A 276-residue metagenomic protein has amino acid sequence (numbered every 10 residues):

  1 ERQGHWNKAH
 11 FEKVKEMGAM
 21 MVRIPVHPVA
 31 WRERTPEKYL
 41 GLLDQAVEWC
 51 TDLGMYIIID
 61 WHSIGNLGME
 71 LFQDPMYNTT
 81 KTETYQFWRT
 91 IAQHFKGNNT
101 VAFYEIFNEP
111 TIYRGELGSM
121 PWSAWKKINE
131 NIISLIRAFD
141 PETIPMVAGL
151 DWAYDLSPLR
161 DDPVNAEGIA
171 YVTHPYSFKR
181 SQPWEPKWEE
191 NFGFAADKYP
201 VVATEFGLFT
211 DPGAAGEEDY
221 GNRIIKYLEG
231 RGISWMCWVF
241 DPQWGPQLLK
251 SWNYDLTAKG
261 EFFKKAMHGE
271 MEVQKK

Functional and structural regions predicted by a protein language model:
R2-M21, V26, R32-S63, L67-I106 (+1 more regions): An active-site-proximal structural segment forming one wall of the substrate-binding cleft that immediately precedes
Q3-G4, Y85-F103, F107-S234, P242 (+1 more regions): Extracellular glycoside hydrolase catalytic/binding regions
E33, L43, C50, G230-P242: An exposure/low-complexity boundary signal
H268-K276: Intrinsic low-complexity, glycine/proline- and repeat-rich, mixed-charge intrinsically disordered regions appended
